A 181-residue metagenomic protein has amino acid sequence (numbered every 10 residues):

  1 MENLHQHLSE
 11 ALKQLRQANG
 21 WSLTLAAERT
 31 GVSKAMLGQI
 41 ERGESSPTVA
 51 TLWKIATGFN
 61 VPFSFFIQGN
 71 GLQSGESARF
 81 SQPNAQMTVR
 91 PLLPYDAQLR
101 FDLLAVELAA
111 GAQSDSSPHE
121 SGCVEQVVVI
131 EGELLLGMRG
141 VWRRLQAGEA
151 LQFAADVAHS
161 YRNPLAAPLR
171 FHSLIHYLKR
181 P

Functional and structural regions predicted by a protein language model:
M1-A18: A short, Lys/Arg-rich alpha-helix, primarily the initiator
G20-G38: Short alpha-helical DNA-recognition segment
A50-F65: DNA major-groove recognition helix of helix-turn-helix/homeodomain DNA-binding modules
R79-S117, S173-L178: A short glycine-rich, His/Asp/Glu-containing loop-to-beta-strand
L99, A147, A155-P181: Ligand-binding loop in jelly-roll beta-barrel domains
L108, E120-L136: Short, conserved beta-strand element in jelly-roll/cupin
R139-A154: Short acidic-glycine-tyrosine-enriched beta hairpin
